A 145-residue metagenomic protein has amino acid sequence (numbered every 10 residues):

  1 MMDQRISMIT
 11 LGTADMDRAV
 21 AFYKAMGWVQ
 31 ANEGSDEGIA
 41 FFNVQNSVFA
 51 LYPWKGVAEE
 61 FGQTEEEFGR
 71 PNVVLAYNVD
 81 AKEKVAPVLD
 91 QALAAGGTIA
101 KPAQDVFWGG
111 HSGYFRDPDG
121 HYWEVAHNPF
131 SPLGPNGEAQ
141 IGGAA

Functional and structural regions predicted by a protein language model:
M1-S7, G12-N32, V44-T98, R116-A145: Glyoxalase I/VOC metalloenzyme domain signal
N32-E37, A100-D105: A short, aromatic/hydrophobic, helix- or strand-capping loop or linear motif that either lines the entrance/gate
E37-I39, G56-V57: Short active-site-proximal "capping" loops at secondary-structure junctions
A40-F42, S112-F115: SH3/SH3-like beta-barrel fold
D105-V106, R116: Short glycine- and Lys/Arg-enriched binding-loop motifs that mark or flank ligand-binding interfaces
W108-G110: Short, small/polar residue-rich loop motifs at catalytic or cofactor-binding pockets
